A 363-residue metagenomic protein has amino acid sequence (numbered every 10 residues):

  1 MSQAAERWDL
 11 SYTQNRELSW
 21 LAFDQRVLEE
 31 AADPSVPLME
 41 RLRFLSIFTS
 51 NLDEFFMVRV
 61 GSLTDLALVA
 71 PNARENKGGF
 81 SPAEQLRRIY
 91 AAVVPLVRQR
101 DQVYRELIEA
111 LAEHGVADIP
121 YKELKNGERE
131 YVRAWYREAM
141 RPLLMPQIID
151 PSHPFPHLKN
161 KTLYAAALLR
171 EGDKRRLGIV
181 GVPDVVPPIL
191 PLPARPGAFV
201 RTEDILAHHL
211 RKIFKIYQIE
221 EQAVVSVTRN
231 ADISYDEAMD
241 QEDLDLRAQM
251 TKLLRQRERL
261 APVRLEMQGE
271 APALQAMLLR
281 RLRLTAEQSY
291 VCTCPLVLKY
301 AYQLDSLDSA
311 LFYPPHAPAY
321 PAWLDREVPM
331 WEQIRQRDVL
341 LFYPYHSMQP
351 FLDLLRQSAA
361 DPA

Functional and structural regions predicted by a protein language model:
M1-A363: N-terminal localization/anchoring segments of enzymes in phospholipid and broader phosphate metabolism
